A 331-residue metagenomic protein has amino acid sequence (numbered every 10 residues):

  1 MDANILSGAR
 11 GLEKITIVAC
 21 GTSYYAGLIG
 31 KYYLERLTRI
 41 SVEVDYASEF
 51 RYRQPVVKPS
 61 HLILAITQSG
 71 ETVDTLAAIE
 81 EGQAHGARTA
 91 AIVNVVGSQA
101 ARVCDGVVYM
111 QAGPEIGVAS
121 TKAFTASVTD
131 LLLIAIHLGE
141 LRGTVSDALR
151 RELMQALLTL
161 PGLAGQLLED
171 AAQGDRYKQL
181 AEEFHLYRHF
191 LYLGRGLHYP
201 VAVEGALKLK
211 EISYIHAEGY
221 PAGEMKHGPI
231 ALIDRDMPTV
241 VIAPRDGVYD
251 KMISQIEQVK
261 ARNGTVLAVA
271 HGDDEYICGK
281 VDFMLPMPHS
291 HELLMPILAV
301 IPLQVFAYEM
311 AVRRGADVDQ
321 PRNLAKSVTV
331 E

Functional and structural regions predicted by a protein language model:
M1-T16, G106-P238, A311-E331: Active-site phosphate/pyrophosphate-binding segments
R10-T159, I242-L285, F306: Glycine-rich phosphate-binding loops that contact phosphosugars or nucleotide phosphates
G21-Y25, T121-V128, G196, P200 (+1 more regions): Short, conserved micro-motifs enriched in small and acidic residues
A26-L28, E43-V44, V73-L76, R176-Q179 (+8 more regions): Extended hydrophobic-aromatic, low-complexity segments
L186, A222-M225, D236, A261 (+3 more regions): A charged alpha-helical hairpin associated with nucleic-acid processing machineries
Y214, P286-H289: A signal for specific C-terminal beta-sheet/loop modules enriched in small/flexible residues with GP/PG/PP motifs
T265, K280, S290-E331: Generic C-terminus detector
